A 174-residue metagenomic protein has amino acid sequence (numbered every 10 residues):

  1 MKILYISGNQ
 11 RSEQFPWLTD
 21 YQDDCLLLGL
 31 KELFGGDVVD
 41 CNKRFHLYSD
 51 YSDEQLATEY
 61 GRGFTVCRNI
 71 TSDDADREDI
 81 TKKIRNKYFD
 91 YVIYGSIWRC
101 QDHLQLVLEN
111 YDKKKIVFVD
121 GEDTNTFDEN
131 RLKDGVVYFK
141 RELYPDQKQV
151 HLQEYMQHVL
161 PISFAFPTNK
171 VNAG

Functional and structural regions predicted by a protein language model:
M1-D128: N-terminal pre-catalytic "stem/leader" segment of glycosyltransferase-like enzymes
Y91-G174: Catalytic core of nucleotide-activated saccharide and alditol-phosphate transferases
